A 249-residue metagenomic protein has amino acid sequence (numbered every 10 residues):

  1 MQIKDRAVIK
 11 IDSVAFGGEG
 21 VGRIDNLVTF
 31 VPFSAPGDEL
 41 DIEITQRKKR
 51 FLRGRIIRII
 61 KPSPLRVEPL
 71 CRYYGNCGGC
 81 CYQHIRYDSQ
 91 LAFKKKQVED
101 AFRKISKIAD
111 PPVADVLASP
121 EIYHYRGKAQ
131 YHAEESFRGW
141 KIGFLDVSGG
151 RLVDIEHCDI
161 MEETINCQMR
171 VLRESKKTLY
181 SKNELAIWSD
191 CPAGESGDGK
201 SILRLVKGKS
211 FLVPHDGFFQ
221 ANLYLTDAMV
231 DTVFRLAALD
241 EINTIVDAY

Functional and structural regions predicted by a protein language model:
M1-Y249: Accessory RNA-recognition modules of RNA-modification enzymes
